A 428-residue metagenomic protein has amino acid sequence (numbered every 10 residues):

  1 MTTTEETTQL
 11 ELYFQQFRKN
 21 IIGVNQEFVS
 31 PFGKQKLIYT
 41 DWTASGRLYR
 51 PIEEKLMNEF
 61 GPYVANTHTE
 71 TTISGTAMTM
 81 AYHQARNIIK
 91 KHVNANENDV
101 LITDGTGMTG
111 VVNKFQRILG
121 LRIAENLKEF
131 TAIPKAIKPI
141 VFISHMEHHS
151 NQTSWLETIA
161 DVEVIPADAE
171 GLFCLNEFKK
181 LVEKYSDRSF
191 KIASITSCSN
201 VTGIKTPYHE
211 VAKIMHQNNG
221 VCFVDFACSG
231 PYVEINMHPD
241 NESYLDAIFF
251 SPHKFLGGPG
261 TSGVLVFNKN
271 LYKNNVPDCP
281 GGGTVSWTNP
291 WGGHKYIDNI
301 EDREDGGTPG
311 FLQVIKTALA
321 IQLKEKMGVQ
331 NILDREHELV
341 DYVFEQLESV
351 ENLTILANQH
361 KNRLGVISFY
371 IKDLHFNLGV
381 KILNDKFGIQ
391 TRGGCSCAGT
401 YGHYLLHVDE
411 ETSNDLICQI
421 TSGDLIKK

Functional and structural regions predicted by a protein language model:
M1-K428: Pyridoxal 5′-phosphate
